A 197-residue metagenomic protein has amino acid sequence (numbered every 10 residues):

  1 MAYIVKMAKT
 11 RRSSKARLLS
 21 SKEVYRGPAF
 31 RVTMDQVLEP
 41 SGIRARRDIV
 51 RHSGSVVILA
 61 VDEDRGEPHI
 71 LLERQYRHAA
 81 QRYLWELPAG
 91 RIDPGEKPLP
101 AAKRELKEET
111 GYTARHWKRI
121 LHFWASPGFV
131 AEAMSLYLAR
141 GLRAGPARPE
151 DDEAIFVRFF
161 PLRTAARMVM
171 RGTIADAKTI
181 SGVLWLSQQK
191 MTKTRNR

Functional and structural regions predicted by a protein language model:
K6-R26: Extended interaction-bearing regions that mediate binding to partners or small molecules
A8-K9, S13-K15, G66-R104, E108 (+2 more regions): Conserved Nudix-box catalytic region and its N-terminal flanking loop in Nudix hydrolases and closely related
S20-L59, R65: Acidic, metal-coordinating catalytic segment for phosphate/diphosphate chemistry, firing primarily on the Nudix
R31-D35, Y83, A133-S135: Short beta-strand micro-motifs in enzyme catalytic cores
S41, D62-R65, Y76, R140-A144 (+2 more regions): Short loop segments at secondary-structure junctions
A45, G54-V57, R91-A177: Unchanged
A166-R197: Long hydrophobic alpha-helical segments typical of transmembrane helices together with their membrane-interfacial
